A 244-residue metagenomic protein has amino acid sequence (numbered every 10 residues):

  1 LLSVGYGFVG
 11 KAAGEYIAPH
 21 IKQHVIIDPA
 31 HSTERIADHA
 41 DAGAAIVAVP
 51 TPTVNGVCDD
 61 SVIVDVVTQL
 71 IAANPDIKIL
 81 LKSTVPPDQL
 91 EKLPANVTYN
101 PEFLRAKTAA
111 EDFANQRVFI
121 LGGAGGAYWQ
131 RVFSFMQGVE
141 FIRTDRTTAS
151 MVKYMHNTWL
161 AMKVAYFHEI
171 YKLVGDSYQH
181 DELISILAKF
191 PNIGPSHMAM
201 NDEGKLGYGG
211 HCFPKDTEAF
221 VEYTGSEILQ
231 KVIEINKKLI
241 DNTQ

Functional and structural regions predicted by a protein language model:
L1, I21-I27, I77, N96-V97 (+1 more regions): Hydrophobic anchor at the start of a short beta-strand that flanks the dinucleotide cofactor-binding loop
L1-A44: NAD(P)+-binding Rossmann beta1-loop-alpha1 motif at the extreme N-terminus of oxidoreductases
P19-H20, K92-T98, A109-S196, Y223-L229 (+1 more regions): Internal alpha-helical scaffold of NAD(P)-dependent oxidoreductase catalytic cores
A44, P52-A109: Rossmann-like NAD(P)(H) cofactor-binding subdomain of soluble oxidoreductases
A44-A48, I120: Structural motif
R105-A106, N157-A161, P191-I193, E203-T217: Glycine-rich phosphate/pyrophosphate-binding beta-alpha loops
D216-Q244: C-terminal active-site/capping subdomain that shapes the small-molecule cofactor and substrate pocket of enzyme
